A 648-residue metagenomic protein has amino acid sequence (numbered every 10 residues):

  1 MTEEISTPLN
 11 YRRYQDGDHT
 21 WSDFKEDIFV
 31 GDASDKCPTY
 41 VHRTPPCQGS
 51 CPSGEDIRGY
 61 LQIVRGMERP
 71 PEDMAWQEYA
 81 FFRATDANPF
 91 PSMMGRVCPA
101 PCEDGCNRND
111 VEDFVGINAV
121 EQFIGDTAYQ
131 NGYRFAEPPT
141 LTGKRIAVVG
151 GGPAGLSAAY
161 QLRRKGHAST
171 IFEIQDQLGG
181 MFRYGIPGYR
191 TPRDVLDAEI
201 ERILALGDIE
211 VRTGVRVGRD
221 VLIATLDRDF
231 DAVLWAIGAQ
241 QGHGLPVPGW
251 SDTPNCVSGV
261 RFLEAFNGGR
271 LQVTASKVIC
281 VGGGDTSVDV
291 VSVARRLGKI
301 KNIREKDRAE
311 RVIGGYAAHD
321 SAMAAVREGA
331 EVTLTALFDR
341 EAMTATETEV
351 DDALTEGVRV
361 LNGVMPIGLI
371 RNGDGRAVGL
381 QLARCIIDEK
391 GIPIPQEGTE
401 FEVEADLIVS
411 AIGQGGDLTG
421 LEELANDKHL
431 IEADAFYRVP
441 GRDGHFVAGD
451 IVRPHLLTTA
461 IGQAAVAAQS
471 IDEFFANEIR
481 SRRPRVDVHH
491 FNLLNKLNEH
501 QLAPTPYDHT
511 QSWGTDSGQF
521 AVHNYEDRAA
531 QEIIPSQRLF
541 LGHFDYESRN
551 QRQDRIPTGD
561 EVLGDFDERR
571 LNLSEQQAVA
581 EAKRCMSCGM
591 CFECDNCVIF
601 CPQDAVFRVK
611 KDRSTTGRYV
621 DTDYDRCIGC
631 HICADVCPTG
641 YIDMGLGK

Functional and structural regions predicted by a protein language model:
M1-R145, R193, W235-D252, V260 (+7 more regions): Ferredoxin-type iron-sulfur electron-transfer modules and their immediate structural context
S22-F24, Q48, E55-E72, D110 (+9 more regions): Beta1-alpha1 glycine-rich phosphate/pyrophosphate-binding loop at the start of Rossmann-like nucleotide-binding domains
T140-L141, R145-V149, D197-V247, G368-Q381 (+2 more regions): Feature captures the FAD/FMN-dependent oxidoreductase FAD-binding
L141-A154, T274-G284: Beta1/beta-strand and adjacent pyrophosphate-binding region of the FAD-binding site in flavoprotein oxidoreductases
V149, F172-I174, G214, W235-I237 (+20 more regions): Generic beta-strand/beta-sheet core signal
R216-D220, F262-A265, R340, I367: Short acidic loop-to-helix transition motifs that present clustered carboxylates
P254-V278, G284, R296, K306 (+4 more regions): FAD-site-proximal beta/loop scaffold in flavoenzymes
N302-K306, T333, M343, L361-G363 (+3 more regions): Acidic/polar loop patches that form or flank catalytic/metal-binding clefts of enzymes that bind anionic ligands
